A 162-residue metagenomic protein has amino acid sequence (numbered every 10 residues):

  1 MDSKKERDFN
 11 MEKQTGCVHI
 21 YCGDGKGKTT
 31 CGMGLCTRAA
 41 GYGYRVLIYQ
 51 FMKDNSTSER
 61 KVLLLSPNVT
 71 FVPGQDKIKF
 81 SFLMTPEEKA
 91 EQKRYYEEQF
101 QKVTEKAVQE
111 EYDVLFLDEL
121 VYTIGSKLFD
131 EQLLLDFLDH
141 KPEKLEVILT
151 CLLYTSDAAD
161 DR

Functional and structural regions predicted by a protein language model:
D2-G16: Extreme N-terminal, non-catalytic leader segments that precede Walker-type/kinase nucleotide-binding cores
D2-K4, Y96-F100, V147-T150: Short gly/ser/thr-rich secondary-structure transition/capping motifs
N10-Q14, D139-K141, S156: Solvent-exposed alpha-helices and their adjacent loops that cap or buttress functional pockets in soluble metabolic
C17-K102: Conserved P-loop
T29, F116, R162: Conserved RecA-like P-loop NTPase ATPase core
T85-D139: Phosphate-binding/switch loop-helix module in NTP-utilizing enzymes
E111-D113, E143-I148: Loop/turn-to-beta-strand initiation segments
Y154-D161: Conserved small/polar residues in nucleotide/adenosyl-binding loops
